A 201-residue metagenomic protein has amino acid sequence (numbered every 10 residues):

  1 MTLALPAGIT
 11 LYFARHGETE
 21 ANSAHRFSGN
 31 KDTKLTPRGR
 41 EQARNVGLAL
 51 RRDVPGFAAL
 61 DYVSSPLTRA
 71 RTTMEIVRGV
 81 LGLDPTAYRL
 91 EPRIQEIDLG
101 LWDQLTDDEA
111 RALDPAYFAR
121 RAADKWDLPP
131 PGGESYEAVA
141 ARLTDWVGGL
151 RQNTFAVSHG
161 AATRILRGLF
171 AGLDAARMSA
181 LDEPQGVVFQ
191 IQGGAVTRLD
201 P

Functional and structural regions predicted by a protein language model:
T2-G8: Non-catalytic terminal regions with compositionally biased, polar/charged low complexity
I9-L83, E134: Active-site-proximal alpha-helix that buttresses catalytic centers in soluble enzyme cores
L11, L60, Q152-A161: Generic beta-sheet signal
G17, S64-L67, R93, V157-A161: Short, well-ordered beta-to-alpha junction loops that form the rim of enzyme active sites and present histidine/acidic
E20, R69-R71, E96-I97, A162-I165: Short, active-site-adjacent cap segments at secondary-structure transitions
A24, K34, G79-R142, A180 (+2 more regions): Phosphate-handling substructures
E137, F170-L199: Domain-level recognition of soluble alpha/beta enzyme cores, biased toward histidine phosphatases/phosphomutases
T144-Q152, Q190-I191: Alpha-helix C-terminal capping segments
